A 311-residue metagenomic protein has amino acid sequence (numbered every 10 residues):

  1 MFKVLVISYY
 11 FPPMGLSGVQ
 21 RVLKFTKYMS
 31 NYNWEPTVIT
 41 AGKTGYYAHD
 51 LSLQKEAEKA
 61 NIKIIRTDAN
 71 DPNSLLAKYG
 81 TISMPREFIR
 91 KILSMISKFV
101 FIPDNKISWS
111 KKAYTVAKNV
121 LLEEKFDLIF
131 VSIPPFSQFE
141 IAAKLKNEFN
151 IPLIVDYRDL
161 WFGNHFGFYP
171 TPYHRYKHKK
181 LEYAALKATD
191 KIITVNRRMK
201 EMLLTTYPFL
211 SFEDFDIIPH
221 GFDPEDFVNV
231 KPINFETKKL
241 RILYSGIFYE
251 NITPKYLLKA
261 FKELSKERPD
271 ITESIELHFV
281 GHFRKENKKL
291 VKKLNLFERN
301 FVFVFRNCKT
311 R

Functional and structural regions predicted by a protein language model:
M1-P72, K191, K200, L264: N-terminal subdomain of nucleotide-sugar transferases
A41-K111, V120: A conserved catalytic-core segment of Leloir-type glycosyltransferases
P72-K78, E213-D214, G221-K238: Acidic anion/phosphate-binding donor-loop and adjacent secondary structure in glycosyltransferase catalytic cores
S137-E140, K144-E148, Y173-T194: Membrane-proximal helix-turn-helix segments that form the acceptor-binding/catalytic region of lipid-linked
G163, Y183-D214: A short, active-site helix/loop in glycosyltransferases that binds the activated sugar's phosphate group
R198, I218-G221: Carbohydrate-associated surface elements
N234-I252, L258-F261: Conserved donor-binding/catalytic core segment of Leloir-type glycosyltransferases
S274, F279-G281, E286-R311: Nucleotide-activated donor-binding/catalytic signature segment of Leloir-type glycosyltransferases, i.e., the conserved
